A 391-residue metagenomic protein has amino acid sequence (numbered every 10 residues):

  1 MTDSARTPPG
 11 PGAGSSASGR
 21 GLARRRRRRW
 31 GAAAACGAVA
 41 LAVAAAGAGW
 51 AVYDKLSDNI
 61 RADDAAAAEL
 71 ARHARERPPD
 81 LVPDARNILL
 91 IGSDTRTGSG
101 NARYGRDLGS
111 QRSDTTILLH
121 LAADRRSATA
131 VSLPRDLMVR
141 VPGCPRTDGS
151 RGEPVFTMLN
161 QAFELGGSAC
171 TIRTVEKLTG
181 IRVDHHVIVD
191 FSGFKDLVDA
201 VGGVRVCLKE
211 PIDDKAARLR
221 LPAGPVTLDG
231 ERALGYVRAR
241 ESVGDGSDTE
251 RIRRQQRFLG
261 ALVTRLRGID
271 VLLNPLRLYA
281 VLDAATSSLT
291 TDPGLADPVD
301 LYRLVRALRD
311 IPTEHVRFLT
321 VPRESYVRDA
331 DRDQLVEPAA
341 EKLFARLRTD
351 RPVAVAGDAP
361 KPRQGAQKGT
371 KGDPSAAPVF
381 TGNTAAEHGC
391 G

Functional and structural regions predicted by a protein language model:
T2-G391: Non-catalytic, solvent-exposed segments at the cell envelope interface
